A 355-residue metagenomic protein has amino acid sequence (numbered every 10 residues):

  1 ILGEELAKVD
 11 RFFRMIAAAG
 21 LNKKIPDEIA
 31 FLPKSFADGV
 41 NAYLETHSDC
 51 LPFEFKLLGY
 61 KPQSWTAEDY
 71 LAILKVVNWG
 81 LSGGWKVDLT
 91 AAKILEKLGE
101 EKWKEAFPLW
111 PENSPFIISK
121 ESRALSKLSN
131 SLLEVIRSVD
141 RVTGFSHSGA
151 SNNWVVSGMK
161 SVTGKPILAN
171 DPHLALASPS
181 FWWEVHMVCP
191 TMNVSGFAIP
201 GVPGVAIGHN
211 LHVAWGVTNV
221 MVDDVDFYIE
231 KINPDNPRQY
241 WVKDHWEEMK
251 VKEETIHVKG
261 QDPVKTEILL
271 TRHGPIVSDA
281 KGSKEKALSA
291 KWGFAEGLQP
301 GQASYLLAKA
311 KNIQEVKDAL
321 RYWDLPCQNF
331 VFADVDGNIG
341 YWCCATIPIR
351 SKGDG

Functional and structural regions predicted by a protein language model:
I1-I167, P172-P179, G293: Substrate-recognition/specificity elements adjacent to catalytic centers across diverse enzyme folds
E105, E112-G355: Internal mixed beta-strand/loop scaffold within catalytic domains of large alpha/beta enzymes
